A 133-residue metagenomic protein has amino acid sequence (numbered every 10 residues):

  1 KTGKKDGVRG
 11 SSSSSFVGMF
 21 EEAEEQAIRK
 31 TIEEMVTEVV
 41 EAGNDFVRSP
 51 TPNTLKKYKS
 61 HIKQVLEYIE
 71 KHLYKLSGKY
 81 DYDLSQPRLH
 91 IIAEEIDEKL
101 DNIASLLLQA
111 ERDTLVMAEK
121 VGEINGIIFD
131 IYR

Functional and structural regions predicted by a protein language model:
K1-E34: N-terminal low-complexity, intrinsically disordered targeting/assembly segments enriched in small/polar residues
G3, G7-G10, G18, G43 (+3 more regions): Residue-identity detector for glycine
E25-A110, E119-G122, R133: Long, contiguous alpha-helical segments
R112, I127: PAZ/PAZ-like end-binding module
